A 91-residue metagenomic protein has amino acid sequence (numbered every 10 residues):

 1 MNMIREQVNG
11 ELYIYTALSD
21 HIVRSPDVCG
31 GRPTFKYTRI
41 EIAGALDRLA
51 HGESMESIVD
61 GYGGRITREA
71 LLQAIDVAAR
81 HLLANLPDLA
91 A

Functional and structural regions predicted by a protein language model:
M1-I40, A79, L83-A91: Acidic, low-complexity/disordered tracts enriched in E/D and polar residues
T38-A91: Long, charge-rich, low-complexity alpha-helical segments
